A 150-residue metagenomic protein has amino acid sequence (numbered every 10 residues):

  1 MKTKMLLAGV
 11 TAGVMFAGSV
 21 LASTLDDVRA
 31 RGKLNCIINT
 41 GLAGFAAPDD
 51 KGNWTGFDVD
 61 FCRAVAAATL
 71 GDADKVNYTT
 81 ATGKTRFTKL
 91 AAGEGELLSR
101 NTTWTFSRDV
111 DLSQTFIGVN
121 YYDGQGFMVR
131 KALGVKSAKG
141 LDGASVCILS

Functional and structural regions predicted by a protein language model:
M1-V10: Bacterial N-terminal signal peptides that target proteins for export
V10-F16: Hydrophobic helical h-region of N-terminal Sec-dependent signal peptides in bacterial secretory/periplasmic proteins
F16-A22: Sec/Tat signal peptide C-region and signal peptidase I cleavage site
S23, R29-R100: Extracytoplasmic small-molecule ligand-binding "clamshell" domains of the periplasmic binding protein/Venus flytrap
R31-K33, V135, D142-A144: Phosphate-coordination loops involved in phosphoryl transfer and adenosine-cofactor binding
F45, F127-M128, V146: Well-ordered beta-strand positions enriched in small/hydrophobic/aromatic, beta-favoring residues
R63, A67, V76-G140: Acidic, polar ligand-binding/catalytic clefts
I148-S150: Secondary-structure junction motif
